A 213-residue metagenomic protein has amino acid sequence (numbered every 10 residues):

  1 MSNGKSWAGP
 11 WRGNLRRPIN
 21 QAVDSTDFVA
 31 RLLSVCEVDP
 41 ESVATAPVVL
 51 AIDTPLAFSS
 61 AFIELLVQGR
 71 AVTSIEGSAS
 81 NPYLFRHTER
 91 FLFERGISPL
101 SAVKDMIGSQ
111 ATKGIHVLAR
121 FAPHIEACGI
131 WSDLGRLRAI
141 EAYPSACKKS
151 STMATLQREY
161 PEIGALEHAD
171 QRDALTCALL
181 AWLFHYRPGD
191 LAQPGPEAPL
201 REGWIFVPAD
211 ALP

Functional and structural regions predicted by a protein language model:
M1-P213: RNase H-like (RuvC/DEDD) metal-dependent nuclease/polynucleotide-processing core
